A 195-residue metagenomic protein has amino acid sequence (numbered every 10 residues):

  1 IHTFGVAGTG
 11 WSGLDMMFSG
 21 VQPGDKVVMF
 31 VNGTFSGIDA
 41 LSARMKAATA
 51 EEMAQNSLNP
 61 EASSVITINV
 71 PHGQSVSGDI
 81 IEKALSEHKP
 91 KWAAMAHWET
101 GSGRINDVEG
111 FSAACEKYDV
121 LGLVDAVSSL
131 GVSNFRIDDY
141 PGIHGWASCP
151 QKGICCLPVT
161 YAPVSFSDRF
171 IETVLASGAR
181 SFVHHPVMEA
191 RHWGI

Functional and structural regions predicted by a protein language model:
H2-L41: Conserved beta-loop-alpha segment that forms the PLP phosphate-binding cup at the N-terminus of a helix
F30, I68-N69, A94-H97, D125 (+2 more regions): Short beta-strand segments
V31-A50, Q55-N59: Substrate-binding/gating loop at the entrance of the active-site cleft, primarily in PLP-dependent aminotransferase-like
F35-G37, S129-G131, G153-C156, E172: Short gly/pro/ser/thr-enriched loop/turn and capping motifs at secondary-structure boundaries
A50, V65, G122-L123: Hydrophobic beta-strand scaffold residues
H72-G131, G145: Active-site phosphate-binding strand-loop segment of PLP-dependent enzymes
I137-Q151: Conserved active-site segment immediately N-terminal to the catalytic lysine that forms the internal aldimine
Q151-I195: Active-site C-terminal subdomain of aminotransferase-like
